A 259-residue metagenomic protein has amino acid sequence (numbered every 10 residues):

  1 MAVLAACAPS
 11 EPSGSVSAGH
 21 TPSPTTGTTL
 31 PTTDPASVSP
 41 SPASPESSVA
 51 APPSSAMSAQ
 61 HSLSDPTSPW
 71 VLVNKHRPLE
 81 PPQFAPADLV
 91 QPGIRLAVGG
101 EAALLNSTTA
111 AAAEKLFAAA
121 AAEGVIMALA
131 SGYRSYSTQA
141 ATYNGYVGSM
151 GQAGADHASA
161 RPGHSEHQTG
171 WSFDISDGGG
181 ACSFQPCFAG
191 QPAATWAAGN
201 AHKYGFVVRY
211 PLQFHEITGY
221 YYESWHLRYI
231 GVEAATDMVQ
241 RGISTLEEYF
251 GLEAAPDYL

Functional and structural regions predicted by a protein language model:
L4-G132, Y136-L259: Extracytoplasmic cell-surface/polysaccharide-interacting catalytic and binding patches
